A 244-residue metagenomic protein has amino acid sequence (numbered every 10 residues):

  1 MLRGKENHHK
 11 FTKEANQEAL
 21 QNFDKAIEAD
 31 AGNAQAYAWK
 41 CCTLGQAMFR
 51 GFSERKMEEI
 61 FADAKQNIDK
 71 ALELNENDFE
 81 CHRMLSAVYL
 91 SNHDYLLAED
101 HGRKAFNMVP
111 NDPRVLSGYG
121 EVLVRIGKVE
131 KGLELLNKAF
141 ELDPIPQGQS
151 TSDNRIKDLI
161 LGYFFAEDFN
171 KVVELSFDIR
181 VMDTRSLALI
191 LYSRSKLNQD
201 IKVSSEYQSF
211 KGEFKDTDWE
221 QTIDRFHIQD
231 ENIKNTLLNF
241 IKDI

Functional and structural regions predicted by a protein language model:
M1-P144, R155, L159-L175: Acidic, proline/glycine-rich low-complexity intrinsically disordered segments
E14, R50-G51, D112, P146 (+5 more regions): Alpha-solenoid repeat scaffolds
G32-A34, N111-G118, Q147-K157, M182-Y192 (+1 more regions): Alpha-solenoid helical repeat architecture
F106-M108, F140-Q149, F177-T184, S209-D216: Solenoid-like repeat scaffolds
G127, A166-F169, M182, L197-K202 (+1 more regions): Alpha-helix capping and inter-helical loop/turn segments
L161, V172-V203: Active-site/pore-lining binding-face segments in mid-to-C-terminal subdomains
E206: Polar, enzyme-active/binding microenvironments
D216-I244: Terminal, low-structured helical/coil segments at or just beyond the last alpha-helical repeat
